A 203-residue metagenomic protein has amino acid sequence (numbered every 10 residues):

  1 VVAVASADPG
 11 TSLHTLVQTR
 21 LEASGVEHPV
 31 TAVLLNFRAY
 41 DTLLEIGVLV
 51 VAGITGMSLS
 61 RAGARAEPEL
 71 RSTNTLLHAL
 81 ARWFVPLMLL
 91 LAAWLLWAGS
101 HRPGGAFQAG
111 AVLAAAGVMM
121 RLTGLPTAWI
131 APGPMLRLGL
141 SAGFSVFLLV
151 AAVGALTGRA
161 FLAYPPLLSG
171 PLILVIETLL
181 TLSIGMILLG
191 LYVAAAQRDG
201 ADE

Functional and structural regions predicted by a protein language model:
V1-E203: Alpha-helical transmembrane segments of multi-pass membrane proteins predominantly involved in bioenergetics
